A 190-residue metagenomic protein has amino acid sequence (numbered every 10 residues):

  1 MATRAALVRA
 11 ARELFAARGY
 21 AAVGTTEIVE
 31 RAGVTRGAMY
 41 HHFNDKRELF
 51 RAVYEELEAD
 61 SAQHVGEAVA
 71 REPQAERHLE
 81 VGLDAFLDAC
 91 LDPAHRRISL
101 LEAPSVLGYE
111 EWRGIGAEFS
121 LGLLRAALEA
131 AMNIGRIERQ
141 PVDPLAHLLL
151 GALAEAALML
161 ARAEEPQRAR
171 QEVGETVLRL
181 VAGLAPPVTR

Functional and structural regions predicted by a protein language model:
M1-R18, A22-V34, E48-R51: Basic, helix-initiating cap at the start of DNA-binding domains
A17-A21, E72, P93, I134-G135: Short coil/turn segments at alpha/beta junctions that flank glycine-rich nucleotide-binding fingerprints
A32-F43: Short hydrophobic/aromatic patch on the recognition helix
R51-L57: Alpha-helical DNA-contacting segments of helix-turn-helix folds
A52, G66-A94, L145-L149: Hydrophobic alpha-helical connector segments
A59-A62, V81, H95, Y109-I134 (+4 more regions): Amphipathic alpha-helical packing segments from all-alpha helical-bundle domains
D88-D92, R125-A126, A130, L149-Q167 (+1 more regions): Amphipathic C-terminal alpha-helical segment
L91-E110, L158, R162: Amphipathic alpha-helical segments used for helix-helix packing
